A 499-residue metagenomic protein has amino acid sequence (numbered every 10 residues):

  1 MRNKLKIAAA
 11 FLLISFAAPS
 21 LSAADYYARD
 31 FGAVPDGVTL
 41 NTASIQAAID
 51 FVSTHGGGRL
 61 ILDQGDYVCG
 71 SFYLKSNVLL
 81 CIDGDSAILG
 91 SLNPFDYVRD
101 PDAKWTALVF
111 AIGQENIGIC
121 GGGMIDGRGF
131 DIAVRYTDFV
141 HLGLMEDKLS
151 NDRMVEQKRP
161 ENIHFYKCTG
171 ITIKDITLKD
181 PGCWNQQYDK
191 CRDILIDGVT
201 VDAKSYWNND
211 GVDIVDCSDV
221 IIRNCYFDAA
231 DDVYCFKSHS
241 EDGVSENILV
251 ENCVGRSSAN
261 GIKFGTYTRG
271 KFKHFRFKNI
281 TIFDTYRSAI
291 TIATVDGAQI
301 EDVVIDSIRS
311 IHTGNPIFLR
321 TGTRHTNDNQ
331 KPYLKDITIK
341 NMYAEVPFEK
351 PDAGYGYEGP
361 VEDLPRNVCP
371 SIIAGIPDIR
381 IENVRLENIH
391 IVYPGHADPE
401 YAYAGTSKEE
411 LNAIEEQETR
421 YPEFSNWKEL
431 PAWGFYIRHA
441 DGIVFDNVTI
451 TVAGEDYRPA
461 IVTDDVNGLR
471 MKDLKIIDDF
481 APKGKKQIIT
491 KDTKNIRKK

Functional and structural regions predicted by a protein language model:
M1-K6: Positively charged n-region of N-terminal signal peptides that target proteins for export
A8-S20: Bacterial N-terminal signal peptides
S20-K499: Extracellular/periplasmic carbohydrate-active domains that bind, remodel, or depolymerize complex polysaccharides
